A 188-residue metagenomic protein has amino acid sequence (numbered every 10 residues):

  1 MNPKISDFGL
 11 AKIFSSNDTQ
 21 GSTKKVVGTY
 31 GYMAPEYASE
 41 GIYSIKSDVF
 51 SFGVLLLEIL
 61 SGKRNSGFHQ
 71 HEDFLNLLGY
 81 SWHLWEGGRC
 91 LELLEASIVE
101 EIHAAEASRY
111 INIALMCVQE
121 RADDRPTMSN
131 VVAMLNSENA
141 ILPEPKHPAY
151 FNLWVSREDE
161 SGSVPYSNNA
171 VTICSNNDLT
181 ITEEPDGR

Functional and structural regions predicted by a protein language model:
K4-D7: Pre-DFG segment of protein kinase catalytic domains
L10-K12: Activation segment
G21-Y37: Conserved activation segment of eukaryotic-like protein kinases, specifically the C-terminal portion of the activation
S39-I45: Activation segment
D48: Conserved catalytic-loop aspartate of Hanks-type protein kinases
G62: Flexible loop/cap residues within protein kinase catalytic domains
E72, I102-I113, Q119-R188: Intrinsically disordered, low-complexity cytosolic regulatory tails and linkers adjacent to catalytic/signaling modules
